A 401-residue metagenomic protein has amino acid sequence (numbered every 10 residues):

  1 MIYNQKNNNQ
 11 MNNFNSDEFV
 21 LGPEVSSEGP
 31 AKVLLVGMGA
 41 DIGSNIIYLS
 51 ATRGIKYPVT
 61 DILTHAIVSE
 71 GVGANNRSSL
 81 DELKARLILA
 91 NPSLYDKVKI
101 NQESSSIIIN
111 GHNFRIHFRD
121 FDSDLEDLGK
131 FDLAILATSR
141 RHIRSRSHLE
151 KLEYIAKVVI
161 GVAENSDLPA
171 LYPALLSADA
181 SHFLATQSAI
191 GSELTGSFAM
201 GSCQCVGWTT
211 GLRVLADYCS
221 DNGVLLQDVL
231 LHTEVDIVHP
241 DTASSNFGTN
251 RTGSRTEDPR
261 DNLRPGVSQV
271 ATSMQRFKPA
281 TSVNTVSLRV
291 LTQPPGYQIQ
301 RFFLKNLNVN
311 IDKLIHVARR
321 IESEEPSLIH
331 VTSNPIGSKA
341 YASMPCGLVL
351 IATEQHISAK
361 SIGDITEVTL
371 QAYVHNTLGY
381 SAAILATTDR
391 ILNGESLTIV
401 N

Functional and structural regions predicted by a protein language model:
N13-T242: N-terminal Rossmann-like NAD(P) cofactor-binding subdomain of oxidoreductases, focused on the glycine-rich
G43-Y48, T52-S104, N110, F114 (+2 more regions): C-terminal substrate-binding/catalytic lobe of Rossmann-fold NAD(P)-dependent oxidoreductases
N45-L49, T210-V214, T272-R276, A383-A386 (+1 more regions): Alpha-helical scaffold segments in soluble metabolic enzymes
L80, I399-N401: Core nucleic-acid recognition elements
S197-G201, V214, E257-L263, Q371-Y373: Short beta-strand and adjoining strand-loop segment in the mid-core of the Rossmann-like NAD(P)-dependent dehydrogenase
G207, N310, G379-Y380: Short amphipathic alpha-helical segments
I365-D389, N393-I399: Long, low-complexity C-terminal extensions of enzymes
